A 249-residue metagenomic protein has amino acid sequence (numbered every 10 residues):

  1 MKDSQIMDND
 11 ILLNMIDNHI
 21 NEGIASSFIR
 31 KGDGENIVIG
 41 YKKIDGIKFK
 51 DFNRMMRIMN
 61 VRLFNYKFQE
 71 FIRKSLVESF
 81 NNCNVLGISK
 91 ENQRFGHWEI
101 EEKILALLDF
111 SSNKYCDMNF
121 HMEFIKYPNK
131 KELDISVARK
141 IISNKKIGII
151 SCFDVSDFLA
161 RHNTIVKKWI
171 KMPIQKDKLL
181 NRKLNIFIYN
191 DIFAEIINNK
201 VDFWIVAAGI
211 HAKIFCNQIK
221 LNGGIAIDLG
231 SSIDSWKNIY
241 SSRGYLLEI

Functional and structural regions predicted by a protein language model:
M1-T164: Electropositive, gly/pro-rich neighborhoods at or near active sites that engage anionic ligands
I11-M15, F68-S75, N185-I197, H211: A short, acidic, amphipathic alpha-helical segment used as a generic capping/interface helix at domain edges
K140, K146, F187-I196, Y245-I249: A polyampholytic, Gly/Pro-enriched intrinsically disordered region
S151, V201-H211, D228-G230: Glycine-rich anion-binding loop/nest that anchors nucleotide
V155, R161-V201: A mid-sequence, solvent-exposed acidic-amphipathic segment
V155-F158, A212-C216: Short, well-ordered alpha-helical microsegments
N163-T164, C216-I227: Short, surface-exposed basic-aromatic patches at helix termini and helix-loop junctions that form
P173-R182, G223-I249: Short, flexible loop segments at boundaries between secondary-structure elements
